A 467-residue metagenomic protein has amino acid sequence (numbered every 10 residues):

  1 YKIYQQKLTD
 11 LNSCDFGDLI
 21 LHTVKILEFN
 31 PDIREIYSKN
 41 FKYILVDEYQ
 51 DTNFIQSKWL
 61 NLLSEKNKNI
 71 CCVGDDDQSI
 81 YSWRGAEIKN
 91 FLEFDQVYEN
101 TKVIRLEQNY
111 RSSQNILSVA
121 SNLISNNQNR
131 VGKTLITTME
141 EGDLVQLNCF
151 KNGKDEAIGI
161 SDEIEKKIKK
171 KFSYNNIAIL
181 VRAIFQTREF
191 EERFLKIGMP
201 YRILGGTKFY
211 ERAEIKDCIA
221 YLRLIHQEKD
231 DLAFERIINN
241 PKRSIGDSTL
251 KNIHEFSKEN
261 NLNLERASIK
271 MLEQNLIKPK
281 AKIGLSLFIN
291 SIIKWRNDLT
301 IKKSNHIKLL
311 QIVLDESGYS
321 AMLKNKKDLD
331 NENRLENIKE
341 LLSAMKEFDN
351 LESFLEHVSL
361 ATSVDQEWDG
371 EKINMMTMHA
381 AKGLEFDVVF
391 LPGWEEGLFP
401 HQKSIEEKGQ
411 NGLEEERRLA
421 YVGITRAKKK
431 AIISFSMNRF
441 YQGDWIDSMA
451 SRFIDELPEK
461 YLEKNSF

Functional and structural regions predicted by a protein language model:
Y1-E93, Q108-S112, V313: Conserved helicase NTPase motor core
E35, K89, S118-S121, T425: P-loop NTPase Walker
I36-Y37, L62-K66, G74, D95-E99 (+4 more regions): Conserved catalytic network of the ASCE P-loop NTPase/AAA+ motor domain
K39, K58, S118, N122 (+5 more regions): Generic recognition of well-ordered alpha-helical segments within structured catalytic/regulatory domains
G74-D77, R84-I88, Q108-Y110, A120-S121 (+5 more regions): A short beta-strand-to-loop transition that corresponds to the Sensor-1 phosphate-sensing loop of AAA+ P-loop ATPases
D77-R84, R111-S112, I203-H226, I238: Short alpha-helix plus adjacent loop in nuclease-associated cores
E99-K102, E107-P200, R223-Q227, D298-K303: Helicase P-loop NTPase motor core
S173, T187-M199, R212, I219-E463 (+1 more regions): Conserved helicase C-terminal RecA-like lobe
